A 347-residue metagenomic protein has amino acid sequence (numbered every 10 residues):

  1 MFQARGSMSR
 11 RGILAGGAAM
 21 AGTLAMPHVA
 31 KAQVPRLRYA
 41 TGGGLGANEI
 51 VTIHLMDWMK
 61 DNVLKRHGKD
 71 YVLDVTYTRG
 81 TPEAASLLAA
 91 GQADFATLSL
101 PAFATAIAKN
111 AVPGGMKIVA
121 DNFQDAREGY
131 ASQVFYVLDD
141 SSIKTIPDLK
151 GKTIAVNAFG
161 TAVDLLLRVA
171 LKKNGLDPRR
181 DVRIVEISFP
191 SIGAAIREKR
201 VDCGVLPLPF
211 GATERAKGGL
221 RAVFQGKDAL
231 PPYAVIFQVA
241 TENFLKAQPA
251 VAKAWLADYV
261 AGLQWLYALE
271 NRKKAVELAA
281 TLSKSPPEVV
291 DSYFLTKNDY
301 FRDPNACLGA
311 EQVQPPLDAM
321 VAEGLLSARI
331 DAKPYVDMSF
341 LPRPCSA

Functional and structural regions predicted by a protein language model:
M1-M8, A19-G22: N-terminal secretory signal peptides
A4-L14, P27: Twin-arginine (Tat) signal peptide motif
H28-A32: Sec/Tat signal peptide C-region and signal peptidase I cleavage site
Q33-D177, R183-E186, D202-L208, P232: Short, glycine-/small- and polar/acidic-enriched structural segments that line small-molecule recognition paths
A84, S99-A102, T145, V163-L166 (+10 more regions): Stable alpha-helical elements in mature extracytoplasmic
P190-T281: Pocket-lining segment of extracytoplasmic ligand-binding domains
K246-S327: Secondary-structure end/capping motifs
L317-A347: Conserved C-terminal helix/tail region of periplasmic/extracytoplasmic solute-binding proteins
